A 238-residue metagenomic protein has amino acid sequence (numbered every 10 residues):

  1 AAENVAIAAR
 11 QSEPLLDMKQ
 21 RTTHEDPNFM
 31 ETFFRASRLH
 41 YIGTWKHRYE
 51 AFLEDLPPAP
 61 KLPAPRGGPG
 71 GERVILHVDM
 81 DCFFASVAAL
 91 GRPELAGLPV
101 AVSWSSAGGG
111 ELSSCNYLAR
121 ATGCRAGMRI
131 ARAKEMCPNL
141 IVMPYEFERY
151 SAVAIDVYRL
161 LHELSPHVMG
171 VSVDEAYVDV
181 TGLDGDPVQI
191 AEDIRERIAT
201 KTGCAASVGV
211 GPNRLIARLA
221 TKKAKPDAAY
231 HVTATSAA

Functional and structural regions predicted by a protein language model:
A2-V173, Y177, L183, I194 (+1 more regions): Residues that scaffold, gate, or flank divalent-cation-dependent active/transport sites
D186-A238: Long, highly charged, low-complexity intrinsically disordered interaction regions that mediate electrostatic DNA/RNA
